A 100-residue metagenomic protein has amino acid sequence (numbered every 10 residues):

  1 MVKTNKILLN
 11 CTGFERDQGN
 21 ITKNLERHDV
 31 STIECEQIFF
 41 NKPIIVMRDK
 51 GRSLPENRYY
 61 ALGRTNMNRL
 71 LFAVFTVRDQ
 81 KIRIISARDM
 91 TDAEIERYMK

Functional and structural regions predicted by a protein language model:
M1-K100: Ribonuclease/tRNase effector modules and their secretory precursors
